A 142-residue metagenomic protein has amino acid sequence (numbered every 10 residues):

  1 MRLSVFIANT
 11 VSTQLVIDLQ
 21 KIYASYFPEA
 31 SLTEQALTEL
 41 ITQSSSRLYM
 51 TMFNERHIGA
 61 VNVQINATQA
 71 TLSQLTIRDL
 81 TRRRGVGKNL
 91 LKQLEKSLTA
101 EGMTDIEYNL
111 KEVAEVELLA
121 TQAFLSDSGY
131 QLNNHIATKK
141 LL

Functional and structural regions predicted by a protein language model:
M1-L32: Short amphipathic alpha-helix that is part of the acyltransferase structural core
D18-I22, A36, N89, Q93 (+1 more regions): Alpha-helical elements of Rossmann-like donor-binding domains used by nucleotide-donor carbohydrate transfer enzymes
F27-M52: Active-site rim helix/loop that mediates acceptor-substrate recognition in acyltransferases
M50, R56-Q64, Q69-T76: Conserved beta-strand in the GNAT
I77, R83-K96, A123: Conserved acetyl-CoA-binding loop-helix of GNAT-fold acetyltransferases
L98-V113: Conserved GNAT acetyl-CoA-binding A-motif
N109-V116, Q122, S126-L142: Conserved catalytic-core motifs of GNAT/GCN5-like acyltransferases
